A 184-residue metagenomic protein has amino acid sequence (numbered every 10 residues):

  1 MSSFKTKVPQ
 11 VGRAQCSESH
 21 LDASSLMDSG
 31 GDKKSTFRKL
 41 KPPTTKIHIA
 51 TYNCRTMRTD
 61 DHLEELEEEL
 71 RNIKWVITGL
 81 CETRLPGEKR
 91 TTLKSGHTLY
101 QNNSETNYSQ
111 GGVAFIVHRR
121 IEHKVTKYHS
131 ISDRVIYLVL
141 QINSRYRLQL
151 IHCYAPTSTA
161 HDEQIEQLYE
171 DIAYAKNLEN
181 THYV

Functional and structural regions predicted by a protein language model:
M1-V184: A shared catalytic/ligand-binding motif for oxyanion handling
